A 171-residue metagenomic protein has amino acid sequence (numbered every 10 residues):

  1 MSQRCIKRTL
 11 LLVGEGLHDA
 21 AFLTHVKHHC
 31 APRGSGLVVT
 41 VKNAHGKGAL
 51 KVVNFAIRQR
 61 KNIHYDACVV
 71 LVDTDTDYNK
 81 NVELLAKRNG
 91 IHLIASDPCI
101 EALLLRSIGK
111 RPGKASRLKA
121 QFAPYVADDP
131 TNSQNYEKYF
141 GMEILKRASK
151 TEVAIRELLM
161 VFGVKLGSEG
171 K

Functional and structural regions predicted by a protein language model:
M1-T9, A20-N43, A49-K171: C-terminal accessory helical subdomains adjacent to catalytic cores in phosphodiester- and nucleotide-handling enzymes
G14-G16: Extended, compositionally biased accessory segments flanking or bridging domains
